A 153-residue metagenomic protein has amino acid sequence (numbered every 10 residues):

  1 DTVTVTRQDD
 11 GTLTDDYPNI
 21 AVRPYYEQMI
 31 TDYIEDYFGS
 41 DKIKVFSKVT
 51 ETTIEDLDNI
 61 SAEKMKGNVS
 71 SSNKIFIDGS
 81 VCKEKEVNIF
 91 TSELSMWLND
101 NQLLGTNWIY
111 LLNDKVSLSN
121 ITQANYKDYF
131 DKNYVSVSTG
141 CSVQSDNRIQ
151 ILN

Functional and structural regions predicted by a protein language model:
V3-P24: A short, surface-exposed beta-strand/turn
Y17-N153: Metal-dependent nuclease catalytic core centered on acidic motifs
